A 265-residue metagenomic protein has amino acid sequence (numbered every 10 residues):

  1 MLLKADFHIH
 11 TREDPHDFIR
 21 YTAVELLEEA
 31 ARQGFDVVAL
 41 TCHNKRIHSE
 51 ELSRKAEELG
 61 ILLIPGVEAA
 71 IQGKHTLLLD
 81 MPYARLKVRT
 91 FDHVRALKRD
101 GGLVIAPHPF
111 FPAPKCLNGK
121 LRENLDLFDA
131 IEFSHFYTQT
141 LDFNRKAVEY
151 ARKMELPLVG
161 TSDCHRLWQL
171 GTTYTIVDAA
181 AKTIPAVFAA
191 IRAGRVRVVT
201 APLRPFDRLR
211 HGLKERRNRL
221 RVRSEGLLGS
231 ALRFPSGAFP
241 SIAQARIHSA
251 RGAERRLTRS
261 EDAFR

Functional and structural regions predicted by a protein language model:
M1-F7, T11, P15-E28, R46-I61 (+5 more regions): Charged catalytic cores and adjacent phosphate/nucleic-acid-binding surfaces used for phosphate/nucleic-acid chemistry
D6, L27-N44, G102-I105: Divalent metal-dependent hydrolysis catalytic cores, especially in the metallo-beta-lactamase
D14, D100-L103: N-terminal processing/targeting junctions
F35, R95-K98: Secondary-structure boundary/capping motif
T41, H108, S162: Short beta-strand/turn micro-motifs composed of small residues that flank or help shape donor/cofactor-binding pockets
I105-A113: Aromatic-lined carbohydrate-recognition surfaces of secreted/lumenal glycan-active proteins
